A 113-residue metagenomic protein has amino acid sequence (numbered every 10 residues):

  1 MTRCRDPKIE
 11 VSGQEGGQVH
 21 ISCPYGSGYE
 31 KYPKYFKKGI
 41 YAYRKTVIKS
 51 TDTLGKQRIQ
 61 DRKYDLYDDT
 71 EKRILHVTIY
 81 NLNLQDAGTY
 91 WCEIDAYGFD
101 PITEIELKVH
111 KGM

Functional and structural regions predicted by a protein language model:
M1-I9: N-terminal Sec-dependent signal peptide, specifically the hydrophobic helical h-region
D6, I21, Y29-Y32, S50-D52 (+1 more regions): Extracellular secretory-pathway ectodomains and N-terminal mature segments of eukaryotic proteins
K8-S12, P33, K63, I102-E106: Well-ordered beta-strand positions in beta-sheet-rich domains
G13-H20, Y29-K31, T70-I74, N81-C92: Solvent-exposed loop/turn motifs of extracellular immunoglobulin-like beta-sandwich domains
G28-K63: N-terminal V-set
D65-D69: Extended, solvent-exposed segments with strong compositional bias
N83-Q85, T89-M113: Extracellular/luminal immunoglobulin-like beta-sandwich modules
